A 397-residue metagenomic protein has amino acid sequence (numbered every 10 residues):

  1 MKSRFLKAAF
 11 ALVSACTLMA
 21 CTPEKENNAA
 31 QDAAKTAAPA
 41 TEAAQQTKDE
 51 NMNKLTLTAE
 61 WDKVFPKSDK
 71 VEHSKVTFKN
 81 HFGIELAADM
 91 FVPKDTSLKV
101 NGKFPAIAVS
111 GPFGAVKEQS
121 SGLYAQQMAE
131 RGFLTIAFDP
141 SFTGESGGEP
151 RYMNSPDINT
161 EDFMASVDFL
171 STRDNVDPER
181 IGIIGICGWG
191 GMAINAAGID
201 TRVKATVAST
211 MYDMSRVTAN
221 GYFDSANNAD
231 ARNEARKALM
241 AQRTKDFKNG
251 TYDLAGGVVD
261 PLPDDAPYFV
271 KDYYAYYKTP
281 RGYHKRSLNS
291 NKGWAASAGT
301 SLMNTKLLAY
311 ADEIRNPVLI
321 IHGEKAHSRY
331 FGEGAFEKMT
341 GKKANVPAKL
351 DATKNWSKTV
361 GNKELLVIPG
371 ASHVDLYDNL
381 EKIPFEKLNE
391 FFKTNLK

Functional and structural regions predicted by a protein language model:
N51-G102, Y377: N-terminal cap/lid segment of alpha/beta-hydrolase-fold proteins
V100-P112: Short beta-strand element of the alpha/beta-hydrolase
K103, G114-Q126, P140, G332: The serine-hydrolase catalytic nucleophile loop
Q127-G147: Conserved alpha/beta-hydrolase
M153-D174: Alpha/beta-hydrolase active-site loop
I194-T279: Alpha/beta-hydrolase-fold enzymes
I314, I320-H322: Short beta-strand/loop motif that positions the catalytic acidic residue of the alpha/beta-hydrolase fold
I368-K382: Catalytic histidine-centered segment of alpha/beta-hydrolase-like enzymes
